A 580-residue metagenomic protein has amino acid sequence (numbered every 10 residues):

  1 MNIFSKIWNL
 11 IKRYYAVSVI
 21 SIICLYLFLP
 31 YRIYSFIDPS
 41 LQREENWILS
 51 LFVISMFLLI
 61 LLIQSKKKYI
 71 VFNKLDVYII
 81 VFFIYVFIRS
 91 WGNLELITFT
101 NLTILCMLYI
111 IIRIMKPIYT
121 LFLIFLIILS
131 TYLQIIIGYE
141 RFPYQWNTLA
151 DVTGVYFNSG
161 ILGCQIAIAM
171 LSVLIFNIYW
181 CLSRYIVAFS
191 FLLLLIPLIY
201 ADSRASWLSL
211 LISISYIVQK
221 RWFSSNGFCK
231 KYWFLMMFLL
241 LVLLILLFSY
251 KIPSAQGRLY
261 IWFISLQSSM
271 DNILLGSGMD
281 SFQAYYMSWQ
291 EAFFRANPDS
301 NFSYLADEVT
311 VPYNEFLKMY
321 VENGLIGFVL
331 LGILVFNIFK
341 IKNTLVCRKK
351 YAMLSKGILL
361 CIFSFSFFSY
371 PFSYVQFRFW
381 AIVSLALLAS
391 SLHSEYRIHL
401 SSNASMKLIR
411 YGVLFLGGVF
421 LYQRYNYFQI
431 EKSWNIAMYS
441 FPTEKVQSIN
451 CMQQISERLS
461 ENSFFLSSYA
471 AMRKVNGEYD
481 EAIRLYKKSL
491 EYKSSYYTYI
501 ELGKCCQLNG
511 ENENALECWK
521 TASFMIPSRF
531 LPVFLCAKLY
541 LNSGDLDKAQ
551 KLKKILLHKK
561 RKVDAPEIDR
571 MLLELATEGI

Functional and structural regions predicted by a protein language model:
M1-I88, I97-I128, F176-I186, V218-W233 (+9 more regions): Transmembrane signal-anchor hairpin modules in multi-pass inner-membrane enzymes, especially those that act on
I7, I11, V19-L27, I48-L61 (+9 more regions): Alpha-helical transmembrane segments of multi-pass inner-membrane proteins
D151-V152, S213, L235-I273, M287 (+2 more regions): Flexible juxtamembrane loops connecting transmembrane helices in multi-pass membrane enzymes that build or modify
M279-E322: Interfacial juxtamembrane loops and adjacent helix segments that form the catalytic/substrate-binding surfaces
N462, S495-Y496, R529, V563: Residue-level recognition of tetratricopeptide repeat
F465, T498-Y499, P532, P566: TPR alpha-solenoid repeat register
